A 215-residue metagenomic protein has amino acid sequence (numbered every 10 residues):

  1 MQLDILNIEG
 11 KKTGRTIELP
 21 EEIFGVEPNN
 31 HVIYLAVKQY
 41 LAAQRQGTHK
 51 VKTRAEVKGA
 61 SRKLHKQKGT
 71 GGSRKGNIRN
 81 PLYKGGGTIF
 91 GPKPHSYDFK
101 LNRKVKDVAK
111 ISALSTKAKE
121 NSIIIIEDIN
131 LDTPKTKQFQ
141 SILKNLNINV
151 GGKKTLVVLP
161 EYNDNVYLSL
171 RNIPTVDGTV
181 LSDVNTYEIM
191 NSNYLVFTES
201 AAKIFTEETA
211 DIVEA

Functional and structural regions predicted by a protein language model:
M1-Q46, P92-A215: Extended polybasic, low-complexity segments that bind anionic RNA or targeting/receptor surfaces
H31-K68: A short, flexible low-complexity segment enriched in Lys/Arg and Gly/Pro that occurs in N-terminal basic tails
R54-F90: Glycine/serine-rich anion-binding loops at beta->alpha junctions that coordinate negatively charged ligand groups
